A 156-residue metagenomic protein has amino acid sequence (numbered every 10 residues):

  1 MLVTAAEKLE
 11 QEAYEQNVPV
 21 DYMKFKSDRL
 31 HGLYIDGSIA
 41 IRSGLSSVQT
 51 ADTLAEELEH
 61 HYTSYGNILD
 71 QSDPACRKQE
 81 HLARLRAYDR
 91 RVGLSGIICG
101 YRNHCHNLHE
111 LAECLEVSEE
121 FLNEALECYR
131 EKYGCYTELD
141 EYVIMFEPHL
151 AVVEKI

Functional and structural regions predicted by a protein language model:
M1-I156: Active-site hotspot residues in diverse enzymes, especially metal/ion-binding acidic/histidine motifs
